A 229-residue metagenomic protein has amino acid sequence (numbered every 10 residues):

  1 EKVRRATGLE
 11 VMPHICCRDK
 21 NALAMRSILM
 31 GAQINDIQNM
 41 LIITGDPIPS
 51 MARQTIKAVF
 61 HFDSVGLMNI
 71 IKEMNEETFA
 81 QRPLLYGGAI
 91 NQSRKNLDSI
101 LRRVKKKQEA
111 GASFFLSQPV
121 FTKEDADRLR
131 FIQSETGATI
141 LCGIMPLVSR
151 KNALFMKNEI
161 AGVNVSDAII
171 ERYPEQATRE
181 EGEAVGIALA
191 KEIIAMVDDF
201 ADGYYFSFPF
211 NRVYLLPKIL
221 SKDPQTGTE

Functional and structural regions predicted by a protein language model:
E1-V3, N21-I28, P47-M74, L97-S99 (+2 more regions): Active-site-adjacent beta->alpha loops and helix N-cap segments on the catalytic face of soluble alpha/beta enzymes
R4, Q33, Q108, V197-D198: Non-catalytic positions within long, well-ordered alpha-helices that form the structural scaffold/packing of enzyme
T7-V11, D36-Q38, A80-Y86, A112-S113 (+2 more regions): Short, well-ordered coil/turn segments that N-cap beta-strands
V11-L23, L84-S99, E175-A188: Active-site mouth loops of central-metabolism enzymes
I15, K20-I48: A generic, well-ordered mixed alpha/beta core segment in the N-terminal half of proteins
I15, L41-I43, S113-T122, Y205-F208: Catalytic beta/alpha-barrel core
A32, K107, G111, C142 (+1 more regions): Conserved, mostly hydrophobic/aromatic
G45, A58-F79, N91-S93, G137-I193 (+3 more regions): Active-site pocket-lining/capping segments in soluble small-molecule metabolic enzymes
